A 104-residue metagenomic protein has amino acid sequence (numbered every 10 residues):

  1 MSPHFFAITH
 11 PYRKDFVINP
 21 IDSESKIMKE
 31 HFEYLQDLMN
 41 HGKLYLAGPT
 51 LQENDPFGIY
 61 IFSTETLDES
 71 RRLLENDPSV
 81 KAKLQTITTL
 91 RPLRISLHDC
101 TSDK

Functional and structural regions predicted by a protein language model:
M1-K104: Conserved, structured core segments of small domains
